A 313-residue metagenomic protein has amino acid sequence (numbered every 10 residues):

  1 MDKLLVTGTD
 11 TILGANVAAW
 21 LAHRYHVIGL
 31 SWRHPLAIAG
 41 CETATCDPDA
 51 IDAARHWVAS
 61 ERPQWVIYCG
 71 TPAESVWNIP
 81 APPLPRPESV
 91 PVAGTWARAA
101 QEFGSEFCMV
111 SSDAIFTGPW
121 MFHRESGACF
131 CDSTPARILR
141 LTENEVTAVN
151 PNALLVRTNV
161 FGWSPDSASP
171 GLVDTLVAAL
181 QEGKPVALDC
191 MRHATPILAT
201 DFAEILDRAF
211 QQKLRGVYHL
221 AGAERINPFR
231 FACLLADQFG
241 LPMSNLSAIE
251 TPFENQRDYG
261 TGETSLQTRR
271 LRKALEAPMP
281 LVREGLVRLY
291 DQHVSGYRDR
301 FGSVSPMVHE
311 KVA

Functional and structural regions predicted by a protein language model:
M1-R24: N-terminal Rossmann NAD(P)H-binding glycine-rich loop of SDR-like oxidoreductase domains
D2, V282-A313: Amphipathic terminal alpha-helices
E42-P91, Q101: NAD(P)H-binding glycine-rich loop region in Rossmannoid oxidoreductase-like domains and their noncatalytic homologs
P91-D132: Conserved Rossmann-fold NAD(P)-dependent oxidoreductase catalytic core, especially the SDR/UDP-sugar
M121, A136, R140, G162-D174 (+4 more regions): Glycine/proline-rich active-site loop of Rossmann-fold NAD(P)-dependent oxidoreductases
N144-A194, D201: NAD(P)-dependent short-chain dehydrogenase/reductase
S164-S167, R192-A203, L220-Q238, P280 (+1 more regions): Substrate-binding strand-loop-helix patch in Rossmann-like NAD(P)-dependent oxidoreductase/epimerase domains
I205-R208, Q212-Q256, G262-E263, Y297-V312: Mid/C-terminal beta-alpha module of Rossmann-like enzyme folds, strongest in SDR-family dehydrogenases/epimerases
